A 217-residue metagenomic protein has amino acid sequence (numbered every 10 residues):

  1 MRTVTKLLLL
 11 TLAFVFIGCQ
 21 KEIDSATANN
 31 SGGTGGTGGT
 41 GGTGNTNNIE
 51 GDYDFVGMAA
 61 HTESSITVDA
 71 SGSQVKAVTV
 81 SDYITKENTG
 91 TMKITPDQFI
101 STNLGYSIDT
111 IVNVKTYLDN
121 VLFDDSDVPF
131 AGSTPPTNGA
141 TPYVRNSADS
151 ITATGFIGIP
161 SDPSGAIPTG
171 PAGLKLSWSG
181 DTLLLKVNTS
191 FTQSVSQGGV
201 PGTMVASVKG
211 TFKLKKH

Functional and structural regions predicted by a protein language model:
R2-L7, A13-V56, L214-H217: Bacterial Sec-dependent N-terminal signal peptides
V4-F14, Q20, F55, E63 (+5 more regions): Generic N-terminal initiation segments characterized by hydrophobic and/or small/turn-forming residues
E22, T27-N29, T67-A70, V75-V78 (+2 more regions): Short linear motifs at secondary-structure transitions and domain/linker junctions
S25, N30-S31, T46-N48, Y53-F55 (+6 more regions): Short linear motifs in intrinsically disordered/low-complexity regions
G35-N45, D54, V75, K93 (+2 more regions): Polar low-complexity intrinsically disordered regions enriched in Ser/Thr and small residues
T43, N47-Y83: Post-signal-peptide N-terminal segment of Sec-exported extracytoplasmic proteins
M58-S65, I84-H217: Contiguous, well-ordered beta-strand patches that form the walls/edges of small beta-barrel/beta-sandwich domains
